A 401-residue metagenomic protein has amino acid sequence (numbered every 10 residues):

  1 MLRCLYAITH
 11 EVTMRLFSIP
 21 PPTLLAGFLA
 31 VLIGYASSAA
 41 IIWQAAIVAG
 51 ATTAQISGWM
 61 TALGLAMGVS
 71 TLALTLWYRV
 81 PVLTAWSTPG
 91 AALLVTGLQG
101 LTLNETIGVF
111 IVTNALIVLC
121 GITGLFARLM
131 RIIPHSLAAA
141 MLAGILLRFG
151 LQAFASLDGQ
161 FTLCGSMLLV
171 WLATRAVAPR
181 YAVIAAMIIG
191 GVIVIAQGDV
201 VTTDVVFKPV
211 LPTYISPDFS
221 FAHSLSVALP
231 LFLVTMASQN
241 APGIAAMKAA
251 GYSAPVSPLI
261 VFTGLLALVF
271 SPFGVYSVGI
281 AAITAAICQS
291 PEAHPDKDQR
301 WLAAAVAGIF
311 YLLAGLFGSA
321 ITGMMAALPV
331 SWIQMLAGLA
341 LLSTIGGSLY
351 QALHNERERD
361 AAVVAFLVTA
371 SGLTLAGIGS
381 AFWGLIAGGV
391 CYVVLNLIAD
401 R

Functional and structural regions predicted by a protein language model:
I8-S57, I184-V256: Helix-loop-helix hairpins and the membrane-proximal interhelical loops of multi-pass alpha-helical transport proteins
R15-F17, T23-I42, T61-L142, A254-L342: Helix-loop-helix junctions within the multi-pass membrane cores of secondary transporters/permeases
P21, G34, S38, G58 (+20 more regions): Generic structural signal for well-ordered, non-membrane alpha-helical segments in soluble metabolic enzymes
Q99-V205, V306-R401: Membrane-embedded alpha-helical modules
A176-V177, G251, P295: Membrane-interface helix-boundary motifs at transmembrane edges
